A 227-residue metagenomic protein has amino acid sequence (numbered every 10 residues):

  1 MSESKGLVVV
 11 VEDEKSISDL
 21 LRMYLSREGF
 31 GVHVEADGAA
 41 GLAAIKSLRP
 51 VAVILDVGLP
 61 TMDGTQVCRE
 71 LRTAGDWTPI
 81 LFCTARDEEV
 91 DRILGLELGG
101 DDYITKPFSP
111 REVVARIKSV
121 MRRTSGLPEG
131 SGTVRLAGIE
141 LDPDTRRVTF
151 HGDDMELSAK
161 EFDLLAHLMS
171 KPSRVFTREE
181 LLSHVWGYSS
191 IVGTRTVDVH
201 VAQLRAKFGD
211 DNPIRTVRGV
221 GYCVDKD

Functional and structural regions predicted by a protein language model:
M1-S125: N-terminal/domain-start alpha-helical segments
G6-L7, K118-V175, E179: Short, Lys/Arg-enriched segments at the junction into DNA-binding effector domains of transcriptional regulators
G29, P172, G209: Short glycine-rich hinge loops at helix-strand junctions in the catalytic core of two-component histidine kinases
R72, M121, M169, R205-G209: Protein kinase-like catalytic domain
R111, R174-V185: Short coil-to-helix segment of the ABC ATPase nucleotide-binding domain corresponding to the Q-loop/switch region
E112, E161, E180, T196: Ca2+-coordinating acidic residues in Ca2+-binding motifs
S131, E156, V199-V201, R205-D227: DNA-binding patch around the recognition helix
L164-L165, L181, L204, Y222: DNA major-groove recognition helices of helix-turn-helix
